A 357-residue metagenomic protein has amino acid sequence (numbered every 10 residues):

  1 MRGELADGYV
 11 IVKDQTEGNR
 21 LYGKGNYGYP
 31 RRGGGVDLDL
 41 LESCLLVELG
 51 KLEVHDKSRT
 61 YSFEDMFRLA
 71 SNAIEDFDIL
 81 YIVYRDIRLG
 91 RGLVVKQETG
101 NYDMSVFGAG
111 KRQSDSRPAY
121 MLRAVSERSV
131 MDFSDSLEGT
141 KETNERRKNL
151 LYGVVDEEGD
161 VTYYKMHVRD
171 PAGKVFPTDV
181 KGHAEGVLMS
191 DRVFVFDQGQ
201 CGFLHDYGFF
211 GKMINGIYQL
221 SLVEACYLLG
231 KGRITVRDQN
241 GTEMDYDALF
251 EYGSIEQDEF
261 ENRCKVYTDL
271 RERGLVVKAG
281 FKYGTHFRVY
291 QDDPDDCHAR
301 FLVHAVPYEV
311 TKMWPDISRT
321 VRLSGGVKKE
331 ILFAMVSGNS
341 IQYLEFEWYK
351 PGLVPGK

Functional and structural regions predicted by a protein language model:
M1-Y267, V276-K278, D293-D296, R300-K357: Conserved phosphate-interacting/catalytic interface
